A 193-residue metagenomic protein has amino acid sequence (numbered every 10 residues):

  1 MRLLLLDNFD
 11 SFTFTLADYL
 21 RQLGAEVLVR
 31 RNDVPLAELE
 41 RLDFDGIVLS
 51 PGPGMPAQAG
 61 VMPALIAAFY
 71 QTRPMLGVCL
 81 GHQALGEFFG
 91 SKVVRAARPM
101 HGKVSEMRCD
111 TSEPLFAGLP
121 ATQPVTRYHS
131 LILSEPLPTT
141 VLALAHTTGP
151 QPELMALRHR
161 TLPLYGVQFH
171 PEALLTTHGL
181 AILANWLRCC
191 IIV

Functional and structural regions predicted by a protein language model:
M1-L4: Extreme N-terminal starter segment of soluble prokaryotic enzymes
N8: Acidic di-acidic motifs
A17-E26: Two-component/phosphorelay signaling modules centered on CheY-like receiver
E26-N32: Short hydrophobic/Thr-rich beta-strand motif most characteristic of the beta2 strand and flanking loop of CheY-like
L36-D43: Short amphipathic alpha-helix with an adjacent loop that forms part of the alpha/beta core around
F44-A117, L183-N185: Cysteine-nucleophile active-site neighborhood
E113-T161: Catalytic beta-strand/loop cores that center a nucleophilic Ser/Cys/Thr and support acyl-enzyme chemistry
L174-V193: Acyltransferase
